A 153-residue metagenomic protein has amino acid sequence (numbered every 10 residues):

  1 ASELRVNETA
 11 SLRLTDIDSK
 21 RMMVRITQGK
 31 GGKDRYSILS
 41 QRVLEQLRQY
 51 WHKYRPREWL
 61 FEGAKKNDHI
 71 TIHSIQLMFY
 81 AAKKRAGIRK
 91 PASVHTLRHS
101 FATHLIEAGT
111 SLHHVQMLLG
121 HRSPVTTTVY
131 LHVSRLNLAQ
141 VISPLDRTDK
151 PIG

Functional and structural regions predicted by a protein language model:
A1, R98-R122, V129: C-terminal catalytic core of tyrosine-transesterase DNA break-rejoin enzymes
L4-Q49, V125: Conserved tyrosine-mediated DNA breakage-rejoining catalytic core shared by Y-recombinases
L12-D16, Q116-R122, L131-H132, D146: A short, basic/aromatic helix-end/turn motif that makes direct DNA contacts
L14, S40, L44, I75 (+2 more regions): ATP/adenylate-binding site constellation spanning eukaryotic-like Ser/Thr protein kinases, ABC-transporter
Q28, V125-P144: Catalytic-site neighborhood detector that most strongly recognizes the C-terminal catalytic loop/helix of tyrosine
G29-R48, W59-Y80: C-terminal catalytic core of Y-nucleophile DNA break-rejoin enzymes
P91-H95: Catalytic tyrosine of NAD(P)H-dependent dehydrogenase/reductases that use a Tyr as the general acid/base
D146-G153: C-terminal secondary-structure termini that scaffold catalytic or DNA-interacting sites
